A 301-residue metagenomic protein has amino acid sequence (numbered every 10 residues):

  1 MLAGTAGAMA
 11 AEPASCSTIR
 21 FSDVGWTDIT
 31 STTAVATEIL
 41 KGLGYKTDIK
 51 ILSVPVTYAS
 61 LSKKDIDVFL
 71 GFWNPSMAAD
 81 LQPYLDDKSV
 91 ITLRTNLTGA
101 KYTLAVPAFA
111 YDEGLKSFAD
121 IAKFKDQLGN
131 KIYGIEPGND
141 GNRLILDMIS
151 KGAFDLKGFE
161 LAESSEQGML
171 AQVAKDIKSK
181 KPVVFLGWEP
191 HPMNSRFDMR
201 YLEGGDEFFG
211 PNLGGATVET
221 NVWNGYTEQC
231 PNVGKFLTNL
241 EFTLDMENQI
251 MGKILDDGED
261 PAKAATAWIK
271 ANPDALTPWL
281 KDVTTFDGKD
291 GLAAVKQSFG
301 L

Functional and structural regions predicted by a protein language model:
A8-R20, L40-K41, K123-G129, W279 (+1 more regions): Immediate post-signal peptide segment of exported/extracytoplasmic ligand-binding proteins
P13-D28, Y45-K50, G129-Y133, L237: Short, well-ordered beta-strand elements
T33, L52-K88, G168-Q172, P192-R200: Pocket-flanking alpha-helical
A36-L43, K125-F159, K270: Ligand-binding cleft/hinge of the Venus flytrap
I66-L70, D140-E207: Ligand-binding pocket segment of bilobal, Venus flytrap-like solute-binding proteins
D87-P137: A conserved helix-loop-strand patch within extracytoplasmic ligand-binding domains of the periplasmic binding
K101-D112, G215-Q229, G252-K253: A bilobed periplasmic-binding-protein/Venus flytrap-type ligand-binding module shared by bacterial periplasmic
T243-L301: C-terminal functional modules
